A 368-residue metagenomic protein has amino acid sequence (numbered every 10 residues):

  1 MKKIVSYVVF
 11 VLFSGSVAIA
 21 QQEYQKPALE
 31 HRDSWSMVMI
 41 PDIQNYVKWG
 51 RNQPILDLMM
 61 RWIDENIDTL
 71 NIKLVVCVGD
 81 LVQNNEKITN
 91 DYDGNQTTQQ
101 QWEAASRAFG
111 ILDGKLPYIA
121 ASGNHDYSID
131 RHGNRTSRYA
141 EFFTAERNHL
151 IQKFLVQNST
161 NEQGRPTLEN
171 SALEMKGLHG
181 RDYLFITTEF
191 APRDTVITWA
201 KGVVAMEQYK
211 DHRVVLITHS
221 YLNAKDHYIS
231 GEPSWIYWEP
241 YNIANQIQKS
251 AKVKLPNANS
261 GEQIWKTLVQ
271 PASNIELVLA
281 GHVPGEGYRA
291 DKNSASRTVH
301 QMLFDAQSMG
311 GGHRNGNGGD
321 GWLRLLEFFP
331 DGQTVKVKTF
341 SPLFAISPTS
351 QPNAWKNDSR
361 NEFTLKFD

Functional and structural regions predicted by a protein language model:
A20-Q96, Y237: N-terminal active-site segment of His-dependent metallophosphoesterases
H31, G316-D368: A short C-terminal boundary segment appended to hydrolase-like catalytic domains
D33-S36, D68-V75, D113-I119, L178-L184 (+5 more regions): Loop/turn elements at helix/coil->beta-strand transitions in domains of secreted/extracellular proteins
M39-P41, K73-D80, P117-G123, T188 (+4 more regions): Active-site neighborhood of phospho(di)ester-bond hydrolases with catalytic His/Asp-centered motifs
Y46-K48, Q83-N85, S122-R131, L168-S171 (+6 more regions): Active-site environment of divalent metal-dependent phosphoester hydrolases
K87-T198, Q208-Y209, E239-N242, Y288-M309 (+2 more regions): Extended active-site neighborhood of metal-dependent phosphoesterases/phosphodiesterases
G94, T98, I197, E207-I275: Active-site-proximal segments of metal-dependent phosphoesterases and phosphodiesterases across multiple
N242-K249, V253-D331: Conserved beta-sheet core of the metallophosphoesterase superfamily
